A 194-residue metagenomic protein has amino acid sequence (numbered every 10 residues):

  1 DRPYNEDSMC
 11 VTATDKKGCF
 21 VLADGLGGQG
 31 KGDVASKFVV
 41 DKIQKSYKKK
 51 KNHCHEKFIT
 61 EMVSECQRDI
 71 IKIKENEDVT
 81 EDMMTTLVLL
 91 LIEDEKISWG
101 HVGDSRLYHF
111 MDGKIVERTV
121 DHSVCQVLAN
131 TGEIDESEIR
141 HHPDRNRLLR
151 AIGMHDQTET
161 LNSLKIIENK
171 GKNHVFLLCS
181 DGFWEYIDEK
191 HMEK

Functional and structural regions predicted by a protein language model:
D1-K194: PP2C/PPM-type serine/threonine phosphatase catalytic domain
